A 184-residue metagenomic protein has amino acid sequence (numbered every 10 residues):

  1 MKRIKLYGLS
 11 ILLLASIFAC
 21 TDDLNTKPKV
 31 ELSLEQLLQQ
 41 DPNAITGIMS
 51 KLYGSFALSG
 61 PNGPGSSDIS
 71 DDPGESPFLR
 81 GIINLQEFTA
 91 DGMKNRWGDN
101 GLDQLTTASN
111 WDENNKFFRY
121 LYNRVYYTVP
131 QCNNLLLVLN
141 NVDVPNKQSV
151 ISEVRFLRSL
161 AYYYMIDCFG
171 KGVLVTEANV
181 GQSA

Functional and structural regions predicted by a protein language model:
M1-V30: Bacterial Sec-dependent N-terminal signal peptides
T21-E153, L160-A184: Short acidic-aromatic linear motifs embedded in glycine-rich loops, typified by GG[WY][YF]DAGD(H) and related
